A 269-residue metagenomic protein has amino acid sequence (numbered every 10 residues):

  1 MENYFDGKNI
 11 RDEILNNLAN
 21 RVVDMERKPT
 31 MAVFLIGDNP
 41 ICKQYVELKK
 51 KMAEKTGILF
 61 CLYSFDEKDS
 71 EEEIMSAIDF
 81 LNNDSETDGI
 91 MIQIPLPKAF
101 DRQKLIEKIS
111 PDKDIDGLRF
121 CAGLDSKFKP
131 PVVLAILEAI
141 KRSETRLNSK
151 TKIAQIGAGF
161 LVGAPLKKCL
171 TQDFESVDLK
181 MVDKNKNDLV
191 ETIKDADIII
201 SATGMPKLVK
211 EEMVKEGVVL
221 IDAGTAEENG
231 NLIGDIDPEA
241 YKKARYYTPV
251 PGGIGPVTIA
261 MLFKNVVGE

Functional and structural regions predicted by a protein language model:
M1-R27: Positively charged, low-complexity intrinsically disordered leader regions
E26-D38: Short beta-strand segments enriched in small/hydrophobic residues
I36, C42-K50, P130-V219, N231-P238: Glycine-rich phosphate/diphosphate-binding loop of Rossmann-like nucleotide-binding domains
A53-E67, S176-V182: Short beta-strand elements in bilobed, periplasmic/extracellular small-molecule ligand-binding domains
E73-S85: Short, well-structured alpha-helical segments in soluble
M91-K152, K207: Anion-binding alpha/beta catalytic cores of soluble intermediary-metabolism enzymes, centered on
P95, A202-M205, G224-T225: Short glycine-/small-residue-rich Rossmann-like dinucleotide-binding loops
L105-D114, I221-E269: Rossmann-fold NAD(P)-binding glycine/threonine-rich loop
